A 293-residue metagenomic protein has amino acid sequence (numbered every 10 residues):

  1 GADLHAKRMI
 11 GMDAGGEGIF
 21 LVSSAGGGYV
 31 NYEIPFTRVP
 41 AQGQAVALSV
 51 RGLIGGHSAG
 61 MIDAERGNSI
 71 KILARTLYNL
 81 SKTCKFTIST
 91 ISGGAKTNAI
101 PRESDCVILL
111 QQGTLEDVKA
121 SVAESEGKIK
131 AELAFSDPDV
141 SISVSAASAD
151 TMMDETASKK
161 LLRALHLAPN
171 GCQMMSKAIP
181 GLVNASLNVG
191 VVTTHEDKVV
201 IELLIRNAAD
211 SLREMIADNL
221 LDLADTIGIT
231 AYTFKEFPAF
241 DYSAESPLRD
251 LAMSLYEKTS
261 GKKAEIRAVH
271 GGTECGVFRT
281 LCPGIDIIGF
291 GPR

Functional and structural regions predicted by a protein language model:
A2-R206: Midchain, well-structured core segments that form catalytic/ion-binding scaffolds
M9, A45-A47, A231, I266 (+1 more regions): Conserved beta-strand scaffold positions in the cores of enzyme catalytic domains, especially in NTP/NDP-utilizing
S69-L73, L248, E274, D286: Catalytic-loop motifs flanking and including active-site residues across diverse enzymes
T97-C106, D150-T156, D241-S254, V277-L281: Short glycine/threonine-rich loop-to-helix capping motif typified by GTGT followed within a few residues by an Asp-Pro
K177, N184-S186, G190-D197, L204 (+2 more regions): Zn-dependent metallopeptidase/amidohydrolase metal-coordination segment
K198-N207, A231-A239: Short, flexible active-site loops
S211-T230: Redox- and metal-dependent alpha/beta enzyme cores, enriched for Fe-S-associated oxidoreductases and cofactor-handling
D225-T259: Generic long, charged, amphipathic alpha-helical segments
